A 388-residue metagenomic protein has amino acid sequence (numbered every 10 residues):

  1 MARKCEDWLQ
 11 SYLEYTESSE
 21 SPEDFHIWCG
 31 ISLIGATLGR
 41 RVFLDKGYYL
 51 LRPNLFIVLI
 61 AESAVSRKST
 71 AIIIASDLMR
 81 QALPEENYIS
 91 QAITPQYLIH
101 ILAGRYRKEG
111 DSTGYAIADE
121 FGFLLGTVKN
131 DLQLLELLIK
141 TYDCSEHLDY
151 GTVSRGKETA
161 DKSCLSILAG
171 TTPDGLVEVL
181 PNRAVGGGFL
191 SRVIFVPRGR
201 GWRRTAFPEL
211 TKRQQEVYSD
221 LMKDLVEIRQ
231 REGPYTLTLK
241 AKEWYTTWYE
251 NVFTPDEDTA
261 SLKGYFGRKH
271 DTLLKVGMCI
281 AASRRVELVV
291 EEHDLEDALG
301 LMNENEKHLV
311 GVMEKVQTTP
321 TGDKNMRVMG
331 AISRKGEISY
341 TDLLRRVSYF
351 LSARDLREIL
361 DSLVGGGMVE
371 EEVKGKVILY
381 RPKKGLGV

Functional and structural regions predicted by a protein language model:
M1-V388: Phosphate-handling catalytic cores of nucleic-acid transaction enzymes
